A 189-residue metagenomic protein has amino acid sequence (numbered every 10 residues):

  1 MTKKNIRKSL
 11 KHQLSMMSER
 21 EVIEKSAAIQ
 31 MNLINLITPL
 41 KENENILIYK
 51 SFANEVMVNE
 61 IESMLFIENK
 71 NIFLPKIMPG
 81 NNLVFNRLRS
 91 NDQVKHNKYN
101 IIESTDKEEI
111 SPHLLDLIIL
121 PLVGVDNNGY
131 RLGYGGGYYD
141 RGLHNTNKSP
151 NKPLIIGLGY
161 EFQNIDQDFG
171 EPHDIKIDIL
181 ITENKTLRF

Functional and structural regions predicted by a protein language model:
M1-L114: N-terminal active-site beta-alpha-beta segment that forms phosphate/nucleotide-binding and substrate-recognition loops
N5, H12-M16, H113-I118, N127-Y130 (+1 more regions): Surface-exposed, charge/polar-rich loops and edge strands
K50, L122, N184: Glycine-rich, N-terminal phosphate-binding loop of Rossmann-like dinucleotide-binding domains
F52-N54, V123-N127: Short glycine-rich anion-binding loops that position phosphate/pyrophosphate groups of nucleotides and phosphorylated
G80-N86, Y130-L132, I155: Short, well-ordered strand-loop elements centered on a beta-strand within folded domains, enriched for acidic residues
S104, P121-V123: A structured binding-face within diverse protein domains that lines the active/interaction site
